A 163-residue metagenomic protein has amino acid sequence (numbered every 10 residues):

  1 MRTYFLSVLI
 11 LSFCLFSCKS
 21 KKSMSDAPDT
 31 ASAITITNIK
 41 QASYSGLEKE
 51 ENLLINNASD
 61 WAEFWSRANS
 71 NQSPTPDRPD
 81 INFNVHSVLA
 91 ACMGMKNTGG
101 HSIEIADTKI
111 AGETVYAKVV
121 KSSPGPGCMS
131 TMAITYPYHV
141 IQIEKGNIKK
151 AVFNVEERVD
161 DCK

Functional and structural regions predicted by a protein language model:
M1-P28: Bacterial Sec-dependent N-terminal signal peptides
C18-K163: Exposed, flexible binding/inhibitory loops of compact, secreted disulfide-stabilized domains
